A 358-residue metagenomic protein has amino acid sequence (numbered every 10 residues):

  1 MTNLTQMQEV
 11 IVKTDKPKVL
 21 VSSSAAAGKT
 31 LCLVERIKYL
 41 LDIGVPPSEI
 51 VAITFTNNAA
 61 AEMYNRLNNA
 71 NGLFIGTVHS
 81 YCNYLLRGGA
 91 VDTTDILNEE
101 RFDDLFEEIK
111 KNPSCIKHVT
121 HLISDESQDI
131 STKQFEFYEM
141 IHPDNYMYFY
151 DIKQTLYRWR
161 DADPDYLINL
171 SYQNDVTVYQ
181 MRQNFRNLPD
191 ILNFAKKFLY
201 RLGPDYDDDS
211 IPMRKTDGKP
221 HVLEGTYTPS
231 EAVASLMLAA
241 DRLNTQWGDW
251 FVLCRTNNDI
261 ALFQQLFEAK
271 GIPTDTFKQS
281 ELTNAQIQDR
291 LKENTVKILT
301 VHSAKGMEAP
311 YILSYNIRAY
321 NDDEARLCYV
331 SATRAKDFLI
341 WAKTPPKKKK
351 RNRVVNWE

Functional and structural regions predicted by a protein language model:
M1-G89, T333: P-loop NTPase Walker
N3-K13, K18-L20, F74, G88-D163: Conserved helicase NTPase motor core
V10-T14, R66, Y81-L85, E108 (+5 more regions): Residues that form generic nucleotide/phosphate-binding pockets
V12, K38-L41, E107-P113, M237-R242: Generic structural signal for well-ordered alpha-helical scaffold segments
S22-K38, P47, T54-N58, H121-S124 (+5 more regions): Conserved helicase motor core of SF1/SF2 NTP-dependent helicases
F74-S80, N98-R101, K292-S303: Conserved two-lobed SF2 helicase motor
